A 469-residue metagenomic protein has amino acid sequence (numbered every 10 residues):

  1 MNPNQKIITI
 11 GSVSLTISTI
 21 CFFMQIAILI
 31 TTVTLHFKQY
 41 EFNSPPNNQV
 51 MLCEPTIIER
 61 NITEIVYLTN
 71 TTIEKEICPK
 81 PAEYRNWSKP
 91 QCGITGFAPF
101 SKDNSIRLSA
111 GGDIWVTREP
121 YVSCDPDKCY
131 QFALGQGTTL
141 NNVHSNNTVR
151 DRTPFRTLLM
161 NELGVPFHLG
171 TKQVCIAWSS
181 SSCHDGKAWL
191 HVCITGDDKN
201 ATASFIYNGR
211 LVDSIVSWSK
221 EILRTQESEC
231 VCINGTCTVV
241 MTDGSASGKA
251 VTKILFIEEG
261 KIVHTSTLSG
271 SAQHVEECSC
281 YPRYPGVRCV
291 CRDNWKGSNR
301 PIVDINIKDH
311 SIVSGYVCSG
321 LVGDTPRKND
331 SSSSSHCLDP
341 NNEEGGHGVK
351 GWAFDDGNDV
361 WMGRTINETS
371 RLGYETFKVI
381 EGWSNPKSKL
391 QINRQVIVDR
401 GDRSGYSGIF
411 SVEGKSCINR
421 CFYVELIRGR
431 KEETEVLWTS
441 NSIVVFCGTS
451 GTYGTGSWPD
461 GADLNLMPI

Functional and structural regions predicted by a protein language model:
N4-K38: Single-pass membrane-anchoring alpha-helices
E76, C289-C291: Extracellular cysteine-rich, disulfide-stabilized repeat modules
L140-E162, A201-G209, V251-F256, E375-F377: Short, surface-exposed beta-strand/strand-loop-strand elements in extracellular ectodomains
G170, D213-E221, L268-S269, V317-C318 (+1 more regions): Solvent-exposed serine/threonine-rich low-complexity stretches and specific carbohydrate-binding patches
I194-G196, M241-A246: Short beta-strand-plus-loop segments that form exposed binding edges in beta-rich domains
V275-C278, P282-G286, G323: Conserved N-terminal segment of EGF-like repeats
